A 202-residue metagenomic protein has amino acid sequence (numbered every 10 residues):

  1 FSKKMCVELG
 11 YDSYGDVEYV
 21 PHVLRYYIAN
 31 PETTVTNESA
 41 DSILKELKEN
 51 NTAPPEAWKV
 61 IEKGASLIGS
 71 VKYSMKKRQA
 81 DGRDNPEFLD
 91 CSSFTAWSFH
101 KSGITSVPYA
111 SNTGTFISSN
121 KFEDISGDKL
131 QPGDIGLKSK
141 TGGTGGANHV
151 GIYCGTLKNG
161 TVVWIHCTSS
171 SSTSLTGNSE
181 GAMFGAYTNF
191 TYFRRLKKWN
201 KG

Functional and structural regions predicted by a protein language model:
K3, L24-T105, T141, G146 (+1 more regions): N-terminal capping segments
C6, Y11, G15-A29, V35-D41 (+2 more regions): Aromatic- and glycine-rich peptidoglycan recognition patches
K76-G82, N112-S119: Short linear capping/connector segments at secondary-structure termini
W97-I117, G155: Short, basic/aromatic beta-hairpin or loop at an interaction surface
K129-L130: Short, well-ordered loop/turn sites that connect or cap secondary structure elements
G133-D134: Structural motif
